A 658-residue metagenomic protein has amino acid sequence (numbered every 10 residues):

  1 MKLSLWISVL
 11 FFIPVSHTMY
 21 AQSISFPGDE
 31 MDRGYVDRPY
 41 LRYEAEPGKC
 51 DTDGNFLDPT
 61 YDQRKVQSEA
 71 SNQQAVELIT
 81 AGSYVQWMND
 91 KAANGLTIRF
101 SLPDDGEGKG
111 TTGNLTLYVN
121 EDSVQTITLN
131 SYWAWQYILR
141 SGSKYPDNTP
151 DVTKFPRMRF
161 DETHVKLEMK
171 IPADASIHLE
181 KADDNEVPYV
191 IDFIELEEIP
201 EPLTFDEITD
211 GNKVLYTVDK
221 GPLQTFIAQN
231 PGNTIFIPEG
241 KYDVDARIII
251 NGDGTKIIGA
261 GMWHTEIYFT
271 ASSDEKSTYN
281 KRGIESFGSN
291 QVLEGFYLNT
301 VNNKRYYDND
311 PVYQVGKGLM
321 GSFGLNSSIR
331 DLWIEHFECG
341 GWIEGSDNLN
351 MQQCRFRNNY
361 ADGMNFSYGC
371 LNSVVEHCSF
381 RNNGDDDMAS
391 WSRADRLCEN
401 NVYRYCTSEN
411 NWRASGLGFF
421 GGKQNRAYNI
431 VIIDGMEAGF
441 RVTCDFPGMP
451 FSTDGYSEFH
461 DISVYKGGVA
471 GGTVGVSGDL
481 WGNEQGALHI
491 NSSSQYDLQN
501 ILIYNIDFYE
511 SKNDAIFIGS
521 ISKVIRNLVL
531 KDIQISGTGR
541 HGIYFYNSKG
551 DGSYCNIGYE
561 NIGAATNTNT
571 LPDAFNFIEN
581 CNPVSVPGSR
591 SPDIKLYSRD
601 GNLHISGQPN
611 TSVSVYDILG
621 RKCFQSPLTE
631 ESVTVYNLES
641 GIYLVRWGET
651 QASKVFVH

Functional and structural regions predicted by a protein language model:
M1-Q22: Bacterial Sec-dependent N-terminal signal peptides
Q22-T209: Extracytoplasmic
A92-N94, A173, N233, G240 (+3 more regions): A glycine-anchored, Pro-Gly-centered beta-turn/N-cap motif
F205-V244, I249, I618, K622 (+1 more regions): Acidic Gly/Asp/Thr-rich repetitive segments characteristic of extracellular carbohydrate-active and adhesion proteins
A228, Y242-I258, E266-E294, N299-L325 (+4 more regions): Extracellular beta-strand-rich solenoid/capping regions of secreted or surface-exposed proteins that bind or remodel
V244-R247, E266-S272, T278, N302-D308 (+9 more regions): Short glycine/acidic-rich loop motifs that flank beta-strands on beta-rich extracellular proteins
W263, S289-T300, L325-H336, D347-A361 (+9 more regions): Right-handed parallel beta-helix
P587-H658: C-terminal outer-membrane/trafficking sorting elements
